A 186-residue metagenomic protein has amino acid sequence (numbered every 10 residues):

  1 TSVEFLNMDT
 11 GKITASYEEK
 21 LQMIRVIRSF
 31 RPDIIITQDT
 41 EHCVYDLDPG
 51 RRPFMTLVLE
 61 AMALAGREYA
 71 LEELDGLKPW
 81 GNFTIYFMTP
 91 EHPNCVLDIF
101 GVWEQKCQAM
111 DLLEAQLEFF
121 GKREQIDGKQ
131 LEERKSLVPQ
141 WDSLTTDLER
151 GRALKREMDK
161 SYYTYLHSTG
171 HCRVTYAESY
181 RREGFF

Functional and structural regions predicted by a protein language model:
T1-L71, Y180: Active-site beta-strand->loop->alpha-helix modules in alpha/beta enzyme cores, enriched in Gly/His/Asp(Glu)
L6, M88, L97: Hydrophobic residues at beta-strand termini and immediately following loops that shape nucleotide-binding pockets
M8-T10, P90, F185: Residues that form or immediately flank small-molecule/cofactor binding pockets and catalytic motifs
T40-E41, T89-P93: Flexible glycine/proline-enriched surface loops and loop-helix/loop-strand junctions
E68-N82, H92-F186: C-terminal accessory domains and tails appended to enzymatic cores
